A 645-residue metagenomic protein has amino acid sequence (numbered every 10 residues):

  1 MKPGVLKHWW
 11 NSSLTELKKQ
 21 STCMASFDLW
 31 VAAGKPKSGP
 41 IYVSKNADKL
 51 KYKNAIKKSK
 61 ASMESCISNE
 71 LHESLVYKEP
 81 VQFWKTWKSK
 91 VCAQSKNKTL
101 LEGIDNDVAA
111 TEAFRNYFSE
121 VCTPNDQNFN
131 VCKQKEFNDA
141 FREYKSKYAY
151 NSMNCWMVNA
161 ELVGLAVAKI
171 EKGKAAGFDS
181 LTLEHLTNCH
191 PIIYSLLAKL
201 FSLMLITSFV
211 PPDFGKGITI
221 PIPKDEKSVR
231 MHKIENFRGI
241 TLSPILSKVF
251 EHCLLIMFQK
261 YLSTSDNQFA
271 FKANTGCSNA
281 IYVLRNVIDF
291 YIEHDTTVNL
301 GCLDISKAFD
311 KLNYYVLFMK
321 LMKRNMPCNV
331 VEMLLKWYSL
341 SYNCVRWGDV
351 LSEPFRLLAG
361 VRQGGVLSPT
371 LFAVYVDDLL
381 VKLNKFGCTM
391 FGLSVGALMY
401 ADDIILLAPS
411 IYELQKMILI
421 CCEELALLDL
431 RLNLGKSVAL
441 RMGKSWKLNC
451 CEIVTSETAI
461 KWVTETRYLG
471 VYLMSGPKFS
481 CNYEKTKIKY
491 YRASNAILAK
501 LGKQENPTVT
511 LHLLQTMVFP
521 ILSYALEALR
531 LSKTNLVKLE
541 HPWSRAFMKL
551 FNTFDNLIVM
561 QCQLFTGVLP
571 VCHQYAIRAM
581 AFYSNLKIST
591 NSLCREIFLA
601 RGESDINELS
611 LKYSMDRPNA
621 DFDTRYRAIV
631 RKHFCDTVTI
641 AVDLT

Functional and structural regions predicted by a protein language model:
M1-G4, W10, A55, E64-C66 (+7 more regions): Non-catalytic, peripheral interaction segments enriched in hydrophobic/basic residues
M1-V108, E112, N116, E120-C122: Arg/Lys-enriched, amphipathic patches
P80-E235, T241, I245, V249 (+6 more regions): Surface-exposed loop/turn segments and immediately adjacent short secondary-structure elements within folded domains
M153, D349, L430-E465: Short, conserved micro-motifs composed of acidic
K172-L181, T219, H232-L242, N279-M322: Conserved catalytic palm subdomain of right-hand nucleotidyl-transferase polymerases, strongest for RNA-directed enzymes
L254-F269, L371-L407: Active-site palm subdomain of RNA-directed nucleic acid polymerases
K307-R324, M399-A426, G443-K444, S475-P477: Catalytic palm subdomain of template-directed nucleic-acid polymerases, centered on the conserved carboxylate motif
D555, M560-T645: Acidic catalytic cores of enzymes that act on phosphate-bearing nucleotides/polynucleotides
